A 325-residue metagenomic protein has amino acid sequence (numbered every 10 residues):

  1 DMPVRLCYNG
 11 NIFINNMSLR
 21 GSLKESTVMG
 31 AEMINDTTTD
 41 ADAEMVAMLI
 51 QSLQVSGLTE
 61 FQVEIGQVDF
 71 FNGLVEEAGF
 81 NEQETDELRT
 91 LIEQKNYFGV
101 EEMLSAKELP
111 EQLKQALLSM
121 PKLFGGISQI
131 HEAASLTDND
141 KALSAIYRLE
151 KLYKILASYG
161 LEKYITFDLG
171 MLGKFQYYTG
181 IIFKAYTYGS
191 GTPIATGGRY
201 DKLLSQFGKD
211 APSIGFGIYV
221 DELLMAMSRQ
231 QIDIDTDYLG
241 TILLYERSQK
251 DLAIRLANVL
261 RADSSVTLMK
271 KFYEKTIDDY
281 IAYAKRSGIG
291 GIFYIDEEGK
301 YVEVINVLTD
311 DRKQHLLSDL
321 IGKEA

Functional and structural regions predicted by a protein language model:
P3-L58, L104-A325: Positively charged, Gly/Ser-enriched RNA/tRNA-binding surfaces
K24-M29, I65-G73: Short, conserved phosphate-binding/catalytic loop or strand-edge motifs used in phosphoryl-/nucleotidyl-transfer
M48, F70-G73, E87, G99: A general alpha-helix detector
Q51-V55, D69-G79: Hydrophobic mid-domain F-helix/FG-region of cytochrome P450s
E60-F71, L88, T166-G170: Short, surface-exposed recognition loops or helix-turn segments adjacent to catalytic cores
V63-G66, I92-K95, S144: Short acidic alpha-helix initiation/capping motifs at coil-to-helix transition points, especially at protein N-termini
Q67, K95-N96, G126, Q249: Short, solvent-exposed helix-helix connector turns and helix-capping sites enriched in acidic/polar residues
F80-E102, L109, L161, T187: Acidic, His- and aromatic-enriched active-site or binding-groove loops in soluble protein domains that engage sugars
